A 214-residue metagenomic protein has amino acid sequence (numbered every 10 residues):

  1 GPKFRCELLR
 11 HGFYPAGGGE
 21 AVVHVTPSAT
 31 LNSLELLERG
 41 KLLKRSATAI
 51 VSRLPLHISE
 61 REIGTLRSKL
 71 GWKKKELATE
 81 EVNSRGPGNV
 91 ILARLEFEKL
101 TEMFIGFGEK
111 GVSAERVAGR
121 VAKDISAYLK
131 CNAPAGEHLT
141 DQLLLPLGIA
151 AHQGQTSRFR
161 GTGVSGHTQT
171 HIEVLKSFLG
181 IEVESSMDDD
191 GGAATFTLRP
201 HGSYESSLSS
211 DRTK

Functional and structural regions predicted by a protein language model:
G1-K214: Core subunits and conserved enzymes of cellular information-processing and envelope-translocation systems across
